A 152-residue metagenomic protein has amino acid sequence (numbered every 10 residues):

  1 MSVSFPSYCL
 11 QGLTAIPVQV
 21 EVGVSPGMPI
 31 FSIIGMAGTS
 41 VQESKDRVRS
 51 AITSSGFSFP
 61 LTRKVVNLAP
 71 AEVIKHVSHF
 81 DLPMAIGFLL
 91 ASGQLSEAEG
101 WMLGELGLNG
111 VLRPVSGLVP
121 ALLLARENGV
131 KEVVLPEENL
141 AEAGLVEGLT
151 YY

Functional and structural regions predicted by a protein language model:
M1-Y152: Peripheral, non-AAA+ core regions of ATP-driven protein-machinery
